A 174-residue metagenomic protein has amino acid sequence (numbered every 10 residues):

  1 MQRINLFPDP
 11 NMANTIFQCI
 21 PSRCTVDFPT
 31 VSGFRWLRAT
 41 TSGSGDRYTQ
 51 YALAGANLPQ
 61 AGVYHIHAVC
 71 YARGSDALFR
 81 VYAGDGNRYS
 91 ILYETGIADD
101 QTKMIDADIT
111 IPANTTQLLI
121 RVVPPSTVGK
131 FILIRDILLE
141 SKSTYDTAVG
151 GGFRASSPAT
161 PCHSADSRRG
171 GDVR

Functional and structural regions predicted by a protein language model:
M1-T15, D108, R121-R174: Extracellular polysaccharide-targeting segments
M12, T41, D46-R80, I105-I109 (+1 more regions): Extra-cytoplasmic beta-strand recognition segments
T25-D46: Short carbohydrate-recognition loop motifs
L58, T110-N114, T127: Short, surface-exposed loop/turn segments at beta-strand-coil junctions that are enriched for proline with nearby
P59-G62, D100, G129: Beta-strand-connecting loops/turns
I66-C70, T116-P124: Extracellular beta-strand-rich recognition modules
R73, Y82-Y89: Change "in extracellular beta-sheet-rich domains … of secreted and cell-surface proteins" to "in beta-sheet-rich domains
N87-Q117: Extracellular carbohydrate recognition and processing domains and analogous Trp-centered ligand-binding platforms
